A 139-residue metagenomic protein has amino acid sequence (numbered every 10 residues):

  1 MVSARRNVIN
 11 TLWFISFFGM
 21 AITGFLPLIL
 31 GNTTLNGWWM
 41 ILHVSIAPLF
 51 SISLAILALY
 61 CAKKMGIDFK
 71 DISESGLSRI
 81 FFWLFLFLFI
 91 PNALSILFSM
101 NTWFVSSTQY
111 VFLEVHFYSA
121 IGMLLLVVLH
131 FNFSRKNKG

Functional and structural regions predicted by a protein language model:
M1-G139: Membrane-embedded alpha-helical bundles that constitute the cytochrome b-like, heme-associated redox core of multi-pass
